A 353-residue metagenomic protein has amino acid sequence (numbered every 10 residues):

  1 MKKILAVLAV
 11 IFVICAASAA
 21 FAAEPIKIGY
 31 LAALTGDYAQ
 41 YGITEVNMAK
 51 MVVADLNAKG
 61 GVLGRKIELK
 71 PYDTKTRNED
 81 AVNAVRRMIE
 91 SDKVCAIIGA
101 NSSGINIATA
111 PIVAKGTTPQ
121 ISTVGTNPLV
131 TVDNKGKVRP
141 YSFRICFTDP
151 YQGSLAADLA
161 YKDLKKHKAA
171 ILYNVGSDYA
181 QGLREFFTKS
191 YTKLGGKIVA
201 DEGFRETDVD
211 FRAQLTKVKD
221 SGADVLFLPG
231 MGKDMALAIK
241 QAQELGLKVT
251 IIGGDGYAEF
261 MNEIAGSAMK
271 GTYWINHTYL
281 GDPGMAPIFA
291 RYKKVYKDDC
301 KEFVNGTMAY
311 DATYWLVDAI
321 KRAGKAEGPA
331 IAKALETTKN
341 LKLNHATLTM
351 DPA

Functional and structural regions predicted by a protein language model:
K2-I11, A20-A353: Extracytosolic ligand-binding ectodomains
